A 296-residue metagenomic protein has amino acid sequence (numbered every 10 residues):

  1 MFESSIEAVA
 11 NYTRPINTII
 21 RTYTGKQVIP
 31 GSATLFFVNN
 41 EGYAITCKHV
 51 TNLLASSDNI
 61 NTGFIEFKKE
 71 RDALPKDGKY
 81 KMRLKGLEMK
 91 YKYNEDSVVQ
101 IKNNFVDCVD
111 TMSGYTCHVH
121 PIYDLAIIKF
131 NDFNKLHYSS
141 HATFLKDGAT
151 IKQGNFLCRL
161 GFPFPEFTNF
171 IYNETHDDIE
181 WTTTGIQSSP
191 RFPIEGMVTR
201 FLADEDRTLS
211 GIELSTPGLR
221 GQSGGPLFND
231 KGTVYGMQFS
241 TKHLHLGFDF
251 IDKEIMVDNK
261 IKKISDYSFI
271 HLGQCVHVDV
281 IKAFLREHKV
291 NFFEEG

Functional and structural regions predicted by a protein language model:
S5-Y23: A short, Trp-centered hydrophobic/proline-enriched beta-strand micro-motif
Y23-C47: A conserved glycine-rich beta-strand in the N-terminal activation segment of trypsin-fold
F36-F37, P217-Q238: Catalytic nucleophile loop of clan PA
F37, G114-T116, V198, L227: Conserved hydrophobic positions within beta-strands
N39, Y43-H118: Catalytic-histidine neighborhood of serine endopeptidases, predominantly the chymotrypsin-like S1/PA family
G42-L54, F105-N169, T208-L209, V290-G296: Conserved active-site neighborhood of the chymotrypsin/trypsin-like protease fold
A44, N229-G296: C-terminal subregion of chymotrypsin/trypsin-like serine protease catalytic domains
T143-S210, G218-Q222, Q238-I251: Flexible, gly/ser-rich surface segments that form the specificity/activation loops bordering the active-site cleft
